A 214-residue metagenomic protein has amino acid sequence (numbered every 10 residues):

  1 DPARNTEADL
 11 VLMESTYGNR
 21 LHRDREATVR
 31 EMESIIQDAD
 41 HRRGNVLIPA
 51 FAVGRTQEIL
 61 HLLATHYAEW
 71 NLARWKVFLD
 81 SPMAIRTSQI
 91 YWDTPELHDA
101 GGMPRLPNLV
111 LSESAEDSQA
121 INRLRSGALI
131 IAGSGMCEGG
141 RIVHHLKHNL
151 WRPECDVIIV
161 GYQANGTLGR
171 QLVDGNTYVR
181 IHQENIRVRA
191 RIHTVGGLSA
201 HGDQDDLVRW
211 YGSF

Functional and structural regions predicted by a protein language model:
D1-E58, L62-K76: His/Asp/Glu-rich metal-coordinating catalytic cores of metallo-dependent phosphodiesterases/hydrolases acting on
M13-Y17, A50-F51, D80-P82, G133-G135 (+2 more regions): Fold-independent oxyanion-binding glycine-rich loops and adjacent beta-strand/coil segments at enzyme active sites
R20-R23, Q57-I59, T87-Q89, G139-R141 (+1 more regions): Short helix/loop capping segments that flank catalytic or ligand/cofactor-binding pockets
A27-T28, L63-Y67, W92-L97, L172-N176: Short secondary-structure boundary/capping segments
G54-R55, K76-W92: Short, conserved secondary-structure transition motifs
T65-A68, P107-F214: C-terminal regulatory/interaction regions
I90-H98, L207-W210: Short, surface-exposed amphipathic charged segments that create phosphate/polyanion-binding patches used for binding
G101-G102: Polar, glycine-rich mid-to-C-terminal structural blocks that act as macromolecule-binding/assembly scaffolds
